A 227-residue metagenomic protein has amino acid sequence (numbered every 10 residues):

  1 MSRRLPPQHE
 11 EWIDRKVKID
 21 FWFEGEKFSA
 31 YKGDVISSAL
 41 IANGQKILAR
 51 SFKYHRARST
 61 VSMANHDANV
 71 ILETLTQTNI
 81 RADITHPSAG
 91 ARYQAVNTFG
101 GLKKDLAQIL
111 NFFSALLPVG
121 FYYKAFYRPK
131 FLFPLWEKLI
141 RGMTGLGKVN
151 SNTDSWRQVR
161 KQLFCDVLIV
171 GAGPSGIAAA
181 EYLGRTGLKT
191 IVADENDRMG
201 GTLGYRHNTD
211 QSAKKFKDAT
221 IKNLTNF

Functional and structural regions predicted by a protein language model:
M1-L146, D154, K161: Signature of N-terminal electron-transfer/Fe-S-associated modules in redox systems
Y31-G33, A172, G176-I177, R198-G200: Cysteine-centered iron-sulfur cluster-binding motifs in ferredoxin-type domains/subunits of redox enzymes
A39, A178, Y182, L203: Hydrophobic/aromatic ligand-binding patch that stacks against planar heteroaromatic rings of cofactors or nucleotides
Q45, R185-L188, N208, T225-N226: Generic secondary-structure signature for well-ordered alpha-helical cores
R160-V192: N-terminal Rossmann-like FAD-binding beta1-loop-alpha1 element of flavoenzymes
R185-Y205: Glycine-rich FAD pyrophosphate-binding loop
G204-F227: N-terminal glycine-rich dinucleotide-binding loop that anchors FAD/FMN and/or NAD(P) in oxidoreductases
